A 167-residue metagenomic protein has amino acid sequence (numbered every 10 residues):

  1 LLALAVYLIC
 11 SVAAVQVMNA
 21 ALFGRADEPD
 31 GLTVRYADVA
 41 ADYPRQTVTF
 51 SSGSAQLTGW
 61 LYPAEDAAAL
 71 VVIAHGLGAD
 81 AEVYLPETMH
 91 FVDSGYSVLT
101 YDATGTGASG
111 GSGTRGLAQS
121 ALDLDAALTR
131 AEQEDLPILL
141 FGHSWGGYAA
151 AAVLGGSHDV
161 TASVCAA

Functional and structural regions predicted by a protein language model:
A3-F50: An N-terminal hydrophobic leader/cap segment in hydrolases
S52-P63: A short loop-to-beta-strand scaffold at the N-terminal edge of the catalytic core in hydrolase folds
A68-G76: Short beta-strand element of the alpha/beta-hydrolase
L77-H90, A103: The serine-hydrolase catalytic nucleophile loop
F91-G110: Conserved alpha/beta-hydrolase
T114-E134: Alpha/beta-hydrolase active-site loop
R130, E134-A167: Primarily recognizes the serine-hydrolase "nucleophile elbow" in alpha/beta-hydrolase and SGNH/GDSL folds
